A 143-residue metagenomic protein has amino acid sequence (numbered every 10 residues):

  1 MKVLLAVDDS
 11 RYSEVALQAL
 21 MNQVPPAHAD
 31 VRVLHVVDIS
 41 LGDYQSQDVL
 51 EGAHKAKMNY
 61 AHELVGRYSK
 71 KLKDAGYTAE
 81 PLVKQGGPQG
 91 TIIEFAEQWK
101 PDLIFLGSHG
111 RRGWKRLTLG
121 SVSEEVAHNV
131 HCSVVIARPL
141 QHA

Functional and structural regions predicted by a protein language model:
M1-Q47, E51: Small/aliphatic-rich secondary-structure junction motif
N22, E97-Q98, H128: Solvent-exposed polar/charged
R32, E80, V135: Conserved beta-strand positions in the Rossmann-like core of class I SAM-dependent methyltransferases
L50-E63: A short acidic, glycine-rich active-site loop that binds or catalyzes chemistry on phosphate/adenosine moieties
K70-I104, H142-A143: Structural beta-alpha unit
L103-H128, P139, A143: Glycine-rich, Arg-bearing micro-motifs that act as flexible, cationic patches
